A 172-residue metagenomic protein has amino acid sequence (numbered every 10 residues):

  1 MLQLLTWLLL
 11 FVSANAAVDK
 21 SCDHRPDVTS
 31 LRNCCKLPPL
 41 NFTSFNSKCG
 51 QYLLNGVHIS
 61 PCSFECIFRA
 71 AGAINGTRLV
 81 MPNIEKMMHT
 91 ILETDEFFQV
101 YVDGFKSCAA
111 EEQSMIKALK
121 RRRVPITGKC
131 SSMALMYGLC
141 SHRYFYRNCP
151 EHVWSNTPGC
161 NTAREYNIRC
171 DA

Functional and structural regions predicted by a protein language model:
M1-Q3: N-terminal secretory targeting and juxtamembrane "stalk" segments of secreted and cell-surface proteins
T6, L10-A172: Mature extracellular/luminal domains of secreted and GPI-anchored eukaryotic proteins, especially small
